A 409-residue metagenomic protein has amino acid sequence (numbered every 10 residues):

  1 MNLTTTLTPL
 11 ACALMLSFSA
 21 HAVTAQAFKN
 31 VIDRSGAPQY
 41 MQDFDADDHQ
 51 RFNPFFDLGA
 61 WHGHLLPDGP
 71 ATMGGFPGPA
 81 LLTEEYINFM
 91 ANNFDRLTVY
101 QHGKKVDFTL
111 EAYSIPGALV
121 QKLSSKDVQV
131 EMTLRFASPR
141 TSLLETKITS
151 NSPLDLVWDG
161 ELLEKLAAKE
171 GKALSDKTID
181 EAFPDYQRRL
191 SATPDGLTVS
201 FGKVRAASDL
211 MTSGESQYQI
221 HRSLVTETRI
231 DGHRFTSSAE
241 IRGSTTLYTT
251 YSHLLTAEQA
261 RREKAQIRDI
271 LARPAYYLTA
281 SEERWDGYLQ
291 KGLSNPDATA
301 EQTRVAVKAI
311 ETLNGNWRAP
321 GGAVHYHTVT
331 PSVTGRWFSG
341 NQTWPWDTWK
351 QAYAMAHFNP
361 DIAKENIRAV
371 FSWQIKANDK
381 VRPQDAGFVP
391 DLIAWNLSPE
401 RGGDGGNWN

Functional and structural regions predicted by a protein language model:
M1-L10: Bacterial N-terminal signal peptides that target proteins for export
P9-S17: Bacterial N-terminal signal peptides
L16, A22-E301, R336-S339, W346 (+1 more regions): Terminal accessory carbohydrate-recognition/targeting modules of carbohydrate-active enzymes
F108-Y113, N295-F338: Conserved oxyanion/phosphate-binding beta-strand-loop segments in alpha/beta enzyme cores
R135-A137, N151, D159-L163, V329-P331 (+3 more regions): An acidic- and aromatic-residue-enriched active-site/binding cleft used to recognize and process polar
S150, R273-P274, L278-S281, F338-N409: Aromatic-rich carbohydrate-recognition surfaces in CAZymes
S294-T303, G321, M355-R368: Structural helix-adjacent loops and short alpha-helical linkers that scaffold large soluble proteins
